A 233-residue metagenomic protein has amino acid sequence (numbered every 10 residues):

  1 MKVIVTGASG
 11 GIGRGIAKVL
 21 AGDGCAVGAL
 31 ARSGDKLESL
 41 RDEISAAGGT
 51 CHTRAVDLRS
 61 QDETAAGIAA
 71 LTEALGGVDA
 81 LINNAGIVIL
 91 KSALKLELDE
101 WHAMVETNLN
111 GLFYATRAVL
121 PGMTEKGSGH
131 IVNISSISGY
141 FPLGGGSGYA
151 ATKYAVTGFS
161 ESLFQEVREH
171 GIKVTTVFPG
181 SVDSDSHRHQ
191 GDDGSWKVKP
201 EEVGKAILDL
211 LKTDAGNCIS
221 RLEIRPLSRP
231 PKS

Functional and structural regions predicted by a protein language model:
S9-G11: Conserved glycine-rich cofactor-binding loop
D23-S39: Conserved glycine-rich Rossmann-like NAD(P)H-binding loop of the short-chain dehydrogenase/reductase
G34-D35, A55-A66, L98: The beta1-alpha1 cofactor-binding region of Rossmann-like NAD(H)/NADP(H)-dependent oxidoreductases
S92-A93, E100-H102: Substrate-binding pocket helix/loop in short-chain dehydrogenase/reductase
T116, T152: Active-site helix of classical SDR
S136: Residue(s) in the substrate-gating loop at a strand-loop-helix junction that position the organic substrate next
E169-I172, T176, D192-P231: C-terminal helical subdomain
